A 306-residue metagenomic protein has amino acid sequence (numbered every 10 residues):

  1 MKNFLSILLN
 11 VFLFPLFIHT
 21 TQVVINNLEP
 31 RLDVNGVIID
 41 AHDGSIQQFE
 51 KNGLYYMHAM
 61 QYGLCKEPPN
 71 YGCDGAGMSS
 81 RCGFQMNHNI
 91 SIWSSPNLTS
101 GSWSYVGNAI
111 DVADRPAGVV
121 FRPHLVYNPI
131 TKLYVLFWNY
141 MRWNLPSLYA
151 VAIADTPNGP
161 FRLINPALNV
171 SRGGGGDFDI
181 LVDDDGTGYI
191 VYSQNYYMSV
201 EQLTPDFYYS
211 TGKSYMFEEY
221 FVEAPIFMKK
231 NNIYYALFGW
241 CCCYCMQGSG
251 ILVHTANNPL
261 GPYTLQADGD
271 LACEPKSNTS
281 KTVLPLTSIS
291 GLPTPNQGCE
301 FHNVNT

Functional and structural regions predicted by a protein language model:
M1-F12: Classical eukaryotic N-terminal signal peptides for Sec-dependent ER targeting/secretion, especially the positively
V11-H19: Hydrophobic h-region of N-terminal signal peptides that target proteins for export in Gram-negative bacteria
H19-T306: Carbohydrate-active catalytic/glycan-binding domains of CAZyme proteins, especially the secreted or lumenal ectodomains
